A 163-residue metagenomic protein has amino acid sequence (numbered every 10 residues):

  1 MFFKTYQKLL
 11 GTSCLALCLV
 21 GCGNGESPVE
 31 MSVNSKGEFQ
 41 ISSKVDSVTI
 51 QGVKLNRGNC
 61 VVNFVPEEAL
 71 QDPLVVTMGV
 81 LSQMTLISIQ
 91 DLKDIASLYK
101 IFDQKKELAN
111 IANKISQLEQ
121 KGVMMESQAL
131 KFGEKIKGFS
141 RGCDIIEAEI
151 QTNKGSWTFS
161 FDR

Functional and structural regions predicted by a protein language model:
F2-L10: Bacterial N-terminal signal peptides that target proteins for export
C18-G21: C-terminal motif of bacterial Sec signal peptides marking the signal peptidase cleavage site
G23-G25: Bacterial signal peptide processing site
S35, F39-S47, L55-R57, E67: Asparagine-centered strand-capping/turn motif at beta-strand->loop junctions
G52-D72: Solvent-exposed beta-hairpin/edge-strand motifs
V65, K154-R163: Edge beta-strands of extracellular beta-sandwich domains
V65-E147: Intrinsically disordered, low-complexity Pro/Gly/Ser/Thr-rich segments with frequent PxxP/GP/PP motifs and embedded
I150-T152: Conserved structural position at the C-terminal beta-strand of extracellular beta-sandwich adhesion modules
